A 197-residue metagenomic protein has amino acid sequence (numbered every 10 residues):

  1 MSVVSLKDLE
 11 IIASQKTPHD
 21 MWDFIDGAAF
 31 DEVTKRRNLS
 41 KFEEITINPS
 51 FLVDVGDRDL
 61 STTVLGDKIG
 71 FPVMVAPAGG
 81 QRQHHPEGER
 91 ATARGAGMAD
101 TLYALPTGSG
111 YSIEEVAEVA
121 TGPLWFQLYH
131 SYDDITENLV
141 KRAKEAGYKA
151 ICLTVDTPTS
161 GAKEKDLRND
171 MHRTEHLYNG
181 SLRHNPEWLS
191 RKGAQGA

Functional and structural regions predicted by a protein language model:
M1-G66, M171-A197: An N-cap/entry alpha-helix motif that binds or orients negatively charged groups
F30-V33, Q83-G88: A structural motif shared across PLP-dependent enzymes of the aminotransferase-like
S61, P72, A76-P77, S109: Active-site microenvironments in enzyme catalytic cores
V73-A76, T101-L105, L124-L128, I151: Hydrophobic faces of well-ordered beta-strands that scaffold small-molecule active sites in alpha/beta enzyme cores
M74-P86, W125-D134: Active-site mouth loops of central-metabolism enzymes
G80, A93-R94, M98, E115 (+2 more regions): Alpha/beta enzyme core
P86-L124: A glycine-rich phosphate/pyrophosphate-binding beta-strand-loop-alpha-helix module
S109-G110, L128-Y132, T157: Short, acidic/turn-prone active-site loops that include or flank metal/cofactor- and phosphate-binding residues
